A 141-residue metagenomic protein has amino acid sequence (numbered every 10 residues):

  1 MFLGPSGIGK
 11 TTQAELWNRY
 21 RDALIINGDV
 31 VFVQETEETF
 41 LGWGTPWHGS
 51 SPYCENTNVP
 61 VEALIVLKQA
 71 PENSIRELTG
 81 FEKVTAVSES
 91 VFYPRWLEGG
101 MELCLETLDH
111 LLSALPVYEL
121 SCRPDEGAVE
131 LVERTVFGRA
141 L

Functional and structural regions predicted by a protein language model:
M1-L3, N18-L141: Glycine-rich, often acidic-flanked micro-motifs that create phosphate/phosphodiester-binding or positioning elements
K10: Conserved lysine of the Walker
Q13-A14: Post-Walker A alpha-helix
